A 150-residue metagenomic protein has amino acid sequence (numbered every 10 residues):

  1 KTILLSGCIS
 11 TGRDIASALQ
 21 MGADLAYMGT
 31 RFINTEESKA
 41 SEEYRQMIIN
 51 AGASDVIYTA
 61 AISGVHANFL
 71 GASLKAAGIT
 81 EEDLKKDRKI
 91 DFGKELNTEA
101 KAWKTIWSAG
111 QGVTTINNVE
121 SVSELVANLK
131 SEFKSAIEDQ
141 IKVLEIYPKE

Functional and structural regions predicted by a protein language model:
K1-L4, I9-E150: Conserved active-site-proximal phosphate/metal-binding subdomains
